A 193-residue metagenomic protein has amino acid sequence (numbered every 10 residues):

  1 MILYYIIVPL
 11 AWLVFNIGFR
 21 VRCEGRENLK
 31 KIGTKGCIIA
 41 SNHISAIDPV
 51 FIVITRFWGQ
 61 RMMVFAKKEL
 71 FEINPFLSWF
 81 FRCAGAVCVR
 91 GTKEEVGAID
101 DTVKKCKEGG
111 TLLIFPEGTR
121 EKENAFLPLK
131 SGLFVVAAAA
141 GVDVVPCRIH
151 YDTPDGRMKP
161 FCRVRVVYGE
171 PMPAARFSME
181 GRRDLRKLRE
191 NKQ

Functional and structural regions predicted by a protein language model:
M1-A11: Helix-enriched interaction subdomains in cytosolic or periplasmic regions, typified by TIR/SEFIR signaling/NADase cores
V8, I17-L188: Soluble catalytic domains of membrane acyltransferases
Q193: A conserved mid-domain beta-alpha-beta active-site/ligand-binding segment of alpha/beta enzyme cores
